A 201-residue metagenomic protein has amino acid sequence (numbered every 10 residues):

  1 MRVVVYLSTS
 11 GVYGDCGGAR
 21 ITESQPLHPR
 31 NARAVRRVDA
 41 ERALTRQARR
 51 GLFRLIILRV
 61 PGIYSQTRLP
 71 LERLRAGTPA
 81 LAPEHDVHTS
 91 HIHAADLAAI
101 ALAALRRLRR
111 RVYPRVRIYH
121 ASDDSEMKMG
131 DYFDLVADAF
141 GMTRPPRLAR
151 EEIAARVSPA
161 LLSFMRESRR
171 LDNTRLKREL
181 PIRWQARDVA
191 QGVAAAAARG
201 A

Functional and structural regions predicted by a protein language model:
M1-L7: NAD(P)-cofactor binding segment of oxidoreductase domains
L7-R20, L27, I63-T67: Conserved catalytic-site region of short-chain dehydrogenase/reductase
G17-I57, A82: Catalytic helix-loop patch of NAD(P)-dependent Rossmann-fold dehydrogenases
I63-R73, A82-R106: Substrate-positioning beta->alpha
A98-I100, A104-L161: Mid/C-terminal beta-alpha module of Rossmann-like enzyme folds, strongest in SDR-family dehydrogenases/epimerases
A154-R183: Conserved C-terminal active-site "lid" loop/helix of NAD(P)H-dependent oxidoreductases that clamps the redox cofactor
R187-A201: Amphipathic terminal alpha-helices
